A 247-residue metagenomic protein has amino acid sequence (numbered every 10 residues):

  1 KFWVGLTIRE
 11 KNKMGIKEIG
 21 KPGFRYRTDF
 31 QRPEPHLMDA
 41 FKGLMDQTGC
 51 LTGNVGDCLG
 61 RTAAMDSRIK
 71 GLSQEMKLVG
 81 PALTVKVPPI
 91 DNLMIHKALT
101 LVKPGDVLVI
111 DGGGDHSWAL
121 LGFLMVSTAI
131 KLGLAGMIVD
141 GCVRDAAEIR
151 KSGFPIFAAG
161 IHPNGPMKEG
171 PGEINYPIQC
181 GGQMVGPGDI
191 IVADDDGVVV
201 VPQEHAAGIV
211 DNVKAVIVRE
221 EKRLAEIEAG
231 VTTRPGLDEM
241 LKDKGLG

Functional and structural regions predicted by a protein language model:
G15-P187, V201-G247: Feature captures the catalytic cores and cofactor-binding loops of soluble hydro-lyases/lyases that act on carboxylate
I191: C-terminal binding/interaction regions
